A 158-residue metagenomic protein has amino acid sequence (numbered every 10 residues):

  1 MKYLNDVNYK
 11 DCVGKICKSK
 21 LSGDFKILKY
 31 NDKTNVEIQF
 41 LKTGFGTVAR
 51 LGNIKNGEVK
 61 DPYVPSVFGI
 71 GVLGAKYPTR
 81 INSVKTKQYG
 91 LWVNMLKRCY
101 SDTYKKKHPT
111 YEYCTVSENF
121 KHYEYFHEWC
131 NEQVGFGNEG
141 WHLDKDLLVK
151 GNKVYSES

Functional and structural regions predicted by a protein language model:
M1-V48, Y63-W92, K97: Short helix-coil boundary/hinge micro-motifs
I38, Y77-D102, K106-S158: Short, cationic Gly/His-enriched loop motifs
V48-E58: Short Gly/aromatic-enriched secondary-structure transition segments
V59-K60, S158: Generic detector of short, aliphatic-rich beta-strand segments that form the cores of beta-sheets in diverse domain
